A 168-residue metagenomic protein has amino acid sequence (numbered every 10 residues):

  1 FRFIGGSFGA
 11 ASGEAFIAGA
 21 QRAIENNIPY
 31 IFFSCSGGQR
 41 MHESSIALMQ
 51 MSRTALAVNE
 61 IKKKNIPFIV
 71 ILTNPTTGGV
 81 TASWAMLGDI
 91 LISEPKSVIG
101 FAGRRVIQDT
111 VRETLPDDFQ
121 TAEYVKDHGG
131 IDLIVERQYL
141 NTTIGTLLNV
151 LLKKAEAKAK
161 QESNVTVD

Functional and structural regions predicted by a protein language model:
F1-G13: STAS-typified acidic loop motif
S12-F16, Q50: Hydrophobic alpha-helical membrane-association signature
A15-R40: A structural preference for short, pocket-lining loop segments at secondary-structure junctions
G38-A155: Conserved catalytic cores of soluble enzyme domains, especially glycine-rich substrate-binding beta-alpha loops
K158-D168: A short, charged, Gly/Pro-tolerant segment at domain boundaries
